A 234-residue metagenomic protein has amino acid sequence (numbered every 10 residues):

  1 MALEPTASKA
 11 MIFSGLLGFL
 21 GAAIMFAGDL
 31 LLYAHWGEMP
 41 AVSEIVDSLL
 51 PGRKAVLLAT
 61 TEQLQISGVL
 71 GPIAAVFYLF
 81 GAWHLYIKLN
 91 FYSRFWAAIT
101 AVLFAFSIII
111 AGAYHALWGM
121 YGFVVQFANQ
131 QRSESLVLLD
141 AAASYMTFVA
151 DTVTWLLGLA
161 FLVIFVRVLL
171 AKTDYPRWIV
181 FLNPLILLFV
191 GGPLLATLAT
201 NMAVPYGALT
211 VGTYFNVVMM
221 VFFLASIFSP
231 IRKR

Functional and structural regions predicted by a protein language model:
A2-R234: Hydrophobic, aromatic-enriched alpha-helical segments typical of multi-pass transmembrane helices
